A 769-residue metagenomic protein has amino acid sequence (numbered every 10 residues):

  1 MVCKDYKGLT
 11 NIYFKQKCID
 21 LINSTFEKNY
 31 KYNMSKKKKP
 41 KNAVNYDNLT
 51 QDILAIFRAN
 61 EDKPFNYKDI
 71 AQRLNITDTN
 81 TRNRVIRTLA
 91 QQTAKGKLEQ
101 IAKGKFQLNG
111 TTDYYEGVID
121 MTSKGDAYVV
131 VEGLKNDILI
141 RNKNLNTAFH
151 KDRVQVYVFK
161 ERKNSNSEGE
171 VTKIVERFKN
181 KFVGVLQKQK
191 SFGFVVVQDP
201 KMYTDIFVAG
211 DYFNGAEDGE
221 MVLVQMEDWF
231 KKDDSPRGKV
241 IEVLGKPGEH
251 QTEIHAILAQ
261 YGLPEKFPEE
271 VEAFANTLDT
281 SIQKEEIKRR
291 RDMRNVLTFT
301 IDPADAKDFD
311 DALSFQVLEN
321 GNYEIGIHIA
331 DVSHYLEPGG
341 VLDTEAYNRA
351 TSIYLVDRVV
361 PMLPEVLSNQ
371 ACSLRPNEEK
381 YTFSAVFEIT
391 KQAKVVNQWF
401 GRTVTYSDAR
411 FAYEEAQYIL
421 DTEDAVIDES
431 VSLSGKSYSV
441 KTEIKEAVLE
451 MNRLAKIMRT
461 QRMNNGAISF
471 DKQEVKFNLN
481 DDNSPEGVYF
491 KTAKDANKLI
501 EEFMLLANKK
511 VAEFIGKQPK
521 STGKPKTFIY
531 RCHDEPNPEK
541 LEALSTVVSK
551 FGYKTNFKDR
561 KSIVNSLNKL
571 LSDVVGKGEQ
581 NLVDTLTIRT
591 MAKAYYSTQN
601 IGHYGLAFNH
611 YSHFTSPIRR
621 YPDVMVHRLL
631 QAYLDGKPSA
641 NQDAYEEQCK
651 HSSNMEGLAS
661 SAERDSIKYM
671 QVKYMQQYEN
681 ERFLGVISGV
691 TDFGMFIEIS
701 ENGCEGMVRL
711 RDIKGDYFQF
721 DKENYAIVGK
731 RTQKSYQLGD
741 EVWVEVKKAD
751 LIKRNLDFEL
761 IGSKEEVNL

Functional and structural regions predicted by a protein language model:
D5-G8, L108: Low-complexity, intrinsically disordered tandem-repeat tracts enriched in small/polar residues
Y6, Y13-F14, F26, Y30-Y32: Aromatic (phenylalanine/tyrosine) cluster motif
N29-G326, S333-T382, D424-I427, V448 (+3 more regions): Charge-lined substrate channels and their catalytic hotspots, especially those that engage the 3′ end of RNA
Q72, L223, W229-F230, K246 (+5 more regions): Electropositive polyanion-binding surfaces
N136-R141, M202-V208, G703-K714, F718-F720: A short macromolecule-binding patch
